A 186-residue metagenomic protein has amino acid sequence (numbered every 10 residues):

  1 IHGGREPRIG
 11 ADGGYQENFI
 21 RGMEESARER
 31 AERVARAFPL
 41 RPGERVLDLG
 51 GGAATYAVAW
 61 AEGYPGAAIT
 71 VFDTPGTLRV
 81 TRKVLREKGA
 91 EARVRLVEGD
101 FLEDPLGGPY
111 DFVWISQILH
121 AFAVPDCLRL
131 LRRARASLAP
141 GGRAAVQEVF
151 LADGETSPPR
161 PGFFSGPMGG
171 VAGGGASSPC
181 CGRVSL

Functional and structural regions predicted by a protein language model:
I1-E44: Conserved Class I S-adenosyl-L-methionine-dependent methyltransferase catalytic core
R45, L49-L186: Alpha-helical subdomain
